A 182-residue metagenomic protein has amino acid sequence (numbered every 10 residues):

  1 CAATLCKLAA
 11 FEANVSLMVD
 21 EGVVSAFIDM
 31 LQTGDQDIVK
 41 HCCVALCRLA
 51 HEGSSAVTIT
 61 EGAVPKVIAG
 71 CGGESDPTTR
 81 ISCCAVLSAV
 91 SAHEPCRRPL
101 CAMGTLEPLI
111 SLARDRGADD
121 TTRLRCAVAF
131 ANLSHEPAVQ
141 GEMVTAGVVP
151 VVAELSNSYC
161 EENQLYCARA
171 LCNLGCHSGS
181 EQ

Functional and structural regions predicted by a protein language model:
C1-A10, L17-E21, Q32-H51, T60-E61 (+5 more regions): Alpha-helical solenoid repeats of the armadillo/HEAT superfamily in eukaryotic scaffolding/adaptor proteins
N14, M30, A56, C96-R98 (+2 more regions): A structural feature that tracks compact, well-ordered secondary-structure segments with a strong bias toward
A26-I28, V64-C71, P108-A113, V151-A153: Buried hydrophobic core positions in alpha-solenoid tandem helical repeats
G179-Q182: Short, intrinsically disordered, charge-balanced linker/junction segments flanking boundaries in proteins
